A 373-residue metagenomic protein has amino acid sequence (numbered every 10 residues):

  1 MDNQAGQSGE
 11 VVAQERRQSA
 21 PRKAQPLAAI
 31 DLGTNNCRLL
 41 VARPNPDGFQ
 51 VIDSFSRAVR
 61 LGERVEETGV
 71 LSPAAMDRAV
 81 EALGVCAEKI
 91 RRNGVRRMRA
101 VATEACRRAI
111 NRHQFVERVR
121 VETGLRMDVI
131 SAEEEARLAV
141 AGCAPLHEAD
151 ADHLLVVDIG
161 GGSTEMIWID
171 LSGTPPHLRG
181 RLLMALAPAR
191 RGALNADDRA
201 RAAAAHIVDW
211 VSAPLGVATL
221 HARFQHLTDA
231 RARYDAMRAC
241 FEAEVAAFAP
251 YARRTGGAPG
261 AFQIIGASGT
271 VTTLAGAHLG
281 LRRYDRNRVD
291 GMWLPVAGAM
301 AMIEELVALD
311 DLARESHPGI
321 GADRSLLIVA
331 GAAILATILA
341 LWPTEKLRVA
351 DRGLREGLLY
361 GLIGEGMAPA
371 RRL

Functional and structural regions predicted by a protein language model:
M1-P26: Non-catalytic pre-domain segments flanking phosphatase-related domains
V12, I52-S54, T255: Local beta-strand/beta-hairpin segments that build beta-sheet-rich folds
K23-Q50: N-terminal basic/disordered segments at the start of proteins
A24-L27, P44, R60, R64-V95 (+3 more regions): Helical "lid/coupling" subdomains associated with nucleotide-phosphate turnover
D31-N36, V157-S163, A267-V271, G353: A short acidic Gly-Thr/Ser loop motif
D47-V59, E63: N-terminal glycine-rich anion-binding loops that anchor highly charged ligand groups
